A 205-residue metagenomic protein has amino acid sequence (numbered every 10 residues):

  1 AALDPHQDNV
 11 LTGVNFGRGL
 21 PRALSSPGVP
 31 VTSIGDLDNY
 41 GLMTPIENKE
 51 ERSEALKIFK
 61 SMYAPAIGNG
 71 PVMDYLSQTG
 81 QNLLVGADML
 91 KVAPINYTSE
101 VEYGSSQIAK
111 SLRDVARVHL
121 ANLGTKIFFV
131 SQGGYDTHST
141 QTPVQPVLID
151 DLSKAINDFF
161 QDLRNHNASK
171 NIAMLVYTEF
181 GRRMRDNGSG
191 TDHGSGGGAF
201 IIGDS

Functional and structural regions predicted by a protein language model:
A1-H166, R185, G198-S205: Feature for exported/extracytoplasmic and membrane-associated proteins, marking the mature portion
F160-G188: Metal-dependent active-site segment of extracytoplasmic phospho-/sulfohydrolases and closely related
D192-G194: Phosphate-handling catalytic cores of nucleic-acid transaction enzymes
